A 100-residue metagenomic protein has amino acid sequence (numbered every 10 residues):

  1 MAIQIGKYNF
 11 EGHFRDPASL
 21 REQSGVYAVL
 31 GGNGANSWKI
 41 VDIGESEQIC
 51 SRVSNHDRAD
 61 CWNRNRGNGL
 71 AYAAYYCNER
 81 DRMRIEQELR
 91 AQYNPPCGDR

Functional and structural regions predicted by a protein language model:
M1-N55, Y75-P95: GIY-YIG nuclease catalytic motif and its immediate N-terminal context
V53-D60, R64-A73: A broadly used, surface-exposed interaction patch
G98-D99: Eukaryotic N-terminal accessory cofactor-binding modules
